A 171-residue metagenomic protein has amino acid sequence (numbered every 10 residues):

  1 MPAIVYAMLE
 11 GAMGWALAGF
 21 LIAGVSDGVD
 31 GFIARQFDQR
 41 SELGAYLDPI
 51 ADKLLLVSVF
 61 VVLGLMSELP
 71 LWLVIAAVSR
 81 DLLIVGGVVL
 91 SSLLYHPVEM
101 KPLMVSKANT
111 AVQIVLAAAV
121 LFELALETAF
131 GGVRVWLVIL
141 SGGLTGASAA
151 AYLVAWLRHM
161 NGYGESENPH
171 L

Functional and structural regions predicted by a protein language model:
M1-L171: Alpha-helical transmembrane bundles and membrane-interface segments of multipass inner-membrane proteins
